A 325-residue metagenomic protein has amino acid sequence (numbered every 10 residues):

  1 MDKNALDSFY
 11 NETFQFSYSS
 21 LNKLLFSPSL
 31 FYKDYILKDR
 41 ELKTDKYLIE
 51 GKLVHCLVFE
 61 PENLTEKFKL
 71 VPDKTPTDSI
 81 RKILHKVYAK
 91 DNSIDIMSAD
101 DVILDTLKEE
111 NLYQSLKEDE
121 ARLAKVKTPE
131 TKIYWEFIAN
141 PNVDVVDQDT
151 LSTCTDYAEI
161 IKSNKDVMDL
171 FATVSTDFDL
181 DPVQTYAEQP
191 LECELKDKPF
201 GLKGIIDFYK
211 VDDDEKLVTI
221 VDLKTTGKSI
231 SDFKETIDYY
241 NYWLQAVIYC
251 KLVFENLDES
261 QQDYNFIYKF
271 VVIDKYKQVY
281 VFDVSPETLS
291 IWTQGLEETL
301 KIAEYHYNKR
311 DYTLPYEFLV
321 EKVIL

Functional and structural regions predicted by a protein language model:
M1-K203: Metal-dependent nuclease catalytic cores that hydrolyze phosphodiester bonds in DNA/RNA, characterized by
Y32-Y35, T225-S229, K275-Q278: Short acidic (Asp/Glu) and glycine-rich catalytic loops that position anionic groups and cofactors
V54-H55, F208, L296: A residue-level signal for conserved active-site and pocket-lining positions in enzyme catalytic cores
V58-N63, L195, K210, T225-K228 (+1 more regions): Hydrophobic/aromatic-lined pockets within catalytic cores
K69, K210, T219-L223, I267-V272: A structural signal for short, well-ordered beta-strand segments and their strand-loop junctions that often border
N92-D100, L116, E235-W243, I248-L325: Metal-dependent nuclease catalytic regions and adjoining charged, substrate-binding loops involved in nucleic-acid end
D179-D181, K210-V218, F254-Y264: Secondary-structure boundary elements
Y186-W243: Non-catalytic protein-protein interaction segments used by genome-maintenance enzymes to assemble and couple activities
